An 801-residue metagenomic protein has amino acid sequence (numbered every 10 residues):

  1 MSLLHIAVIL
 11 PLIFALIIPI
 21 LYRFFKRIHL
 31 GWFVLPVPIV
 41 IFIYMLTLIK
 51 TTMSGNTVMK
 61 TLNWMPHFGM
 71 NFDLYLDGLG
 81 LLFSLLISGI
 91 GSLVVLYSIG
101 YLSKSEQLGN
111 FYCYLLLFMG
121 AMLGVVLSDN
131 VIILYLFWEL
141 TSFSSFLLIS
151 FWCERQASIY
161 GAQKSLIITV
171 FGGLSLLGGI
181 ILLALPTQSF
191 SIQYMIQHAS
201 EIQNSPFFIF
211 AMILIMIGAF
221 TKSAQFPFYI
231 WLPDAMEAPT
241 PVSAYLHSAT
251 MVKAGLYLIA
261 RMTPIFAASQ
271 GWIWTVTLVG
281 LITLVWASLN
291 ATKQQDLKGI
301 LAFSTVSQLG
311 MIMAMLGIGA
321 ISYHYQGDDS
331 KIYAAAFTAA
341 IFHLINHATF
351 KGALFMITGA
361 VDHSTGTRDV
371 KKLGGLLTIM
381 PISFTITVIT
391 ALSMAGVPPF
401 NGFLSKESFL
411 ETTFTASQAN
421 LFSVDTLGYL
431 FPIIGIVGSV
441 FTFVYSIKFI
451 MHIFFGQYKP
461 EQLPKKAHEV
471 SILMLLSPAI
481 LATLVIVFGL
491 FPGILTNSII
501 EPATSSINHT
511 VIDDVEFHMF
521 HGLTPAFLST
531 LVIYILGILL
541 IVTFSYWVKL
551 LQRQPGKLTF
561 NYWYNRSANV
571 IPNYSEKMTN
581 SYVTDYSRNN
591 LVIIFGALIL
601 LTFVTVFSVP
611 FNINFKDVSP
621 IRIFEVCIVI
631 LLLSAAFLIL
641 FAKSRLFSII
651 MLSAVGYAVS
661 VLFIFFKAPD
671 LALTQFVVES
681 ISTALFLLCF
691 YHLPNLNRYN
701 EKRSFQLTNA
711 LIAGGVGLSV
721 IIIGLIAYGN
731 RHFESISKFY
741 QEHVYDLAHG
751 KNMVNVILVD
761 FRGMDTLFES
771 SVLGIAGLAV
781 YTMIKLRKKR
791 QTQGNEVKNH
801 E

Functional and structural regions predicted by a protein language model:
M1-L3, A668-S682: Membrane-embedded alpha-helical segments of integral membrane proteins
M1-N497, F520-K549, P572, E576 (+6 more regions): ...captures the hydrophobic TM-helix bundle architecture rather than a specific catalytic motif, and can also fire on
L74, I345-H347, L373, Y586 (+3 more regions): Hydrophobic alpha-helical elements at and bordering transmembrane segments of multi-pass membrane proteins
Y114-L115, V677-I681, K702-R703, V797-N799: Noncatalytic linker/hinge segments flanking ATPase motor cores
E139-L140, S653, V678: A short beta-strand motif that forms part of the nucleic acid-binding face of small beta-barrel RNA-binding folds
A254, Y699-N700, G794-E796: Low-complexity, flexible helical/coil segments
L495-F641, L646-I650, A654, A658-F663 (+2 more regions): Aromatic-capped, Gly/Pro-kinked transmembrane alpha-helices
H692-F705: Cytosolic-side transmembrane helix boundary signature
